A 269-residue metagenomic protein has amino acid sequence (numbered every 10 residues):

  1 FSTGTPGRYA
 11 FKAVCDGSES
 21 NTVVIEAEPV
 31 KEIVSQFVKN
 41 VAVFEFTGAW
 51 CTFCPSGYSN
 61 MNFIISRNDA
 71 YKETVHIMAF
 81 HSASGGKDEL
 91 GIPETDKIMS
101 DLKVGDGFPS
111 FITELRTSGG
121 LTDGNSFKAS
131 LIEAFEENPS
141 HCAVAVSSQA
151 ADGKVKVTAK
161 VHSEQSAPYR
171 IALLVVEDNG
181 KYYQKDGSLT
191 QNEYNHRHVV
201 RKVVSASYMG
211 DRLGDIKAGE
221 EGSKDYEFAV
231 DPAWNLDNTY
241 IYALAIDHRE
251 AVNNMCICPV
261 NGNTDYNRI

Functional and structural regions predicted by a protein language model:
F1-R8: Solvent-exposed segments in extracellular or luminal domains encompassing
S2, V24-E26, D225-A229: Generic structural detector for well-ordered beta-strands
T5, D16-S18: Core sequence-specific DNA-binding domains of diverse transcription factors
A10-V14, Y242-L244: Extracellular recognition modules
S18-E32, N253-N261: Edge beta-strands of extracellular beta-sandwich domains
A27-V41, D265-I269: Low-complexity, Pro/Ser/Thr- and charge-rich linker/hinge segments at domain boundaries
I33-F80: Local sequence-structure signature of Cys/Sec-based thiol-disulfide redox active-site neighborhoods
E73-I269: Short, conserved sequence motifs used for protein processing/export or organelle targeting and for catalysis
